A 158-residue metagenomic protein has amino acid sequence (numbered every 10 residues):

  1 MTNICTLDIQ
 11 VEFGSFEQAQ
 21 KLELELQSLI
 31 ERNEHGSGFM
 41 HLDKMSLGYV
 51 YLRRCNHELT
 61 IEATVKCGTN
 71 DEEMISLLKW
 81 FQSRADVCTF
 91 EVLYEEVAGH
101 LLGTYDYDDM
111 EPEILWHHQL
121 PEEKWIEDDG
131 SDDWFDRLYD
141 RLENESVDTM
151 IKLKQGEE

Functional and structural regions predicted by a protein language model:
M1-R32, E157-E158: Short, extreme N-terminal segment that most often corresponds to the first beta-strand
I30-M40: Short, cationic low-complexity segments
M40-E158: Charged interaction segments
